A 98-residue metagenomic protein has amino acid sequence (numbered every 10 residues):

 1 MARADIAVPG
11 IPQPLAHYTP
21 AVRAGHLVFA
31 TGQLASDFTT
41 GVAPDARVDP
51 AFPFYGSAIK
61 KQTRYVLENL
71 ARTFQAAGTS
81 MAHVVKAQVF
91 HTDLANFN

Functional and structural regions predicted by a protein language model:
M1-N98: Short, polar/acidic, helix-capping and beta-turn segments at strand->helix junctions that line the mouths
